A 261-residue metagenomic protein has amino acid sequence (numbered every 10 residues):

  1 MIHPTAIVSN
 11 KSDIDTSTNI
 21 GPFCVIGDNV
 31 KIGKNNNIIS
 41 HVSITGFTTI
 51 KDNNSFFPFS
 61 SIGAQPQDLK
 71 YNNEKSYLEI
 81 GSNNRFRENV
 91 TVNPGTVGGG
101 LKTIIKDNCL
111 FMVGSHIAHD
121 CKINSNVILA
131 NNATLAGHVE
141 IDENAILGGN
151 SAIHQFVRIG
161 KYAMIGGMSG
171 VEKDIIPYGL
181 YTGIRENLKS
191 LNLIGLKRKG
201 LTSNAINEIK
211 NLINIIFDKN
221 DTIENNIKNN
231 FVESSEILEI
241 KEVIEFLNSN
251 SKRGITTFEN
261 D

Functional and structural regions predicted by a protein language model:
M1-N187: Structural signal for interior beta-strand "rungs" in well-ordered beta-sheet cores of soluble enzyme domains
M1-T5, N10-K11, T16, N53 (+6 more regions): Terminal amphipathic alpha-helical/low-complexity segments used for targeting or macromolecular assembly
